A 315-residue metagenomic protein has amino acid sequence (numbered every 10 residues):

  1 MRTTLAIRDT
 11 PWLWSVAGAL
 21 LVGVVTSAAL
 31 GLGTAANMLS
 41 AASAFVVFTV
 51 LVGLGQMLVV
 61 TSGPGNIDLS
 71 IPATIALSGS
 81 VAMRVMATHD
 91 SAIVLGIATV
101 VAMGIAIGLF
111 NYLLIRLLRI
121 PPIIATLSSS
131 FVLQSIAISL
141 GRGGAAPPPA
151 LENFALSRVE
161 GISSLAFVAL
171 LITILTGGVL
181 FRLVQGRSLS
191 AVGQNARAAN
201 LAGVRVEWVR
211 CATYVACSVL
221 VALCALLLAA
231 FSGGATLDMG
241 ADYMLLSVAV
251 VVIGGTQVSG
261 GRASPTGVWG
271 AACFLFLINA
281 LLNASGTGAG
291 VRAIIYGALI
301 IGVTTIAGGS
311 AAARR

Functional and structural regions predicted by a protein language model:
M1-V24, I174, L201, R205-W208 (+1 more regions): Cytosolic-side transmembrane-helix boundaries in multi-pass membrane proteins
A6-I7, V60-N66, I105-P148, R182-V184 (+2 more regions): Short loop segments and helix-boundary regions at transmembrane helix junctions of multi-pass inner-membrane proteins
L21-L32, A36-T88, G255-R262, A298: Single transmembrane alpha-helix segments in multi-pass membrane proteins
V46-M57, A73-L77, I105-L109, L171 (+4 more regions): Hydrophobic alpha-helical segments embedded in the membrane of multi-pass proteins
P64, V221, F231-G297: Transmembrane alpha-helical segments in multi-pass inner-membrane proteins
D90-S130, L171-I174, A271-F274: Alpha-helical transmembrane segments within multi-pass membrane transporters and channels
I107-N111, G161-A235, S247: Helix-loop-helix "hairpin" substructures at the membrane interface of multi-pass membrane proteins
L118, P122-R182, V209-A212, F231-G240: Transmembrane helix-bundle core of multi-pass membrane transporters and related energy-transducing complexes
